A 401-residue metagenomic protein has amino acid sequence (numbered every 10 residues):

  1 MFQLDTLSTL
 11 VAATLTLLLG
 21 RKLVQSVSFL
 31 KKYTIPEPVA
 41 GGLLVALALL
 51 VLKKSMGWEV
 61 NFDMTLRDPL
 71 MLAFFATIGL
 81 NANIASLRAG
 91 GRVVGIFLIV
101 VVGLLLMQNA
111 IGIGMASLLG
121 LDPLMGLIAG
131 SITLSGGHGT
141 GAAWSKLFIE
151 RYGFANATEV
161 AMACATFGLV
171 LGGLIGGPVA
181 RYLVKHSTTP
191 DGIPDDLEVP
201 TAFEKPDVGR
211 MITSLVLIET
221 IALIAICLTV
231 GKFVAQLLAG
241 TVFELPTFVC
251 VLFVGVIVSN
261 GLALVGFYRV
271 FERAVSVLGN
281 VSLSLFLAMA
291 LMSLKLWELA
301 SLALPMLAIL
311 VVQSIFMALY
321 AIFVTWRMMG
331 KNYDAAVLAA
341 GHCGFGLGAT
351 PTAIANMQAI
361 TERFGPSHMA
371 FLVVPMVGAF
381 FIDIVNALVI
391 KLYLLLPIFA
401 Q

Functional and structural regions predicted by a protein language model:
M1-T6, F29-I35, G57-R67, N156-C164 (+3 more regions): Interfacial loop-to-helix junctions that mark the boundaries of transmembrane helices in multi-pass membrane
F2-L15, N61-F74, L124-S131, V242-V254 (+3 more regions): Structural signature of hydrophobic alpha-helical transmembrane segments
T16, L43-V51, D63-G91, F253-L262 (+1 more regions): Hydrophobic transmembrane alpha-helices of secondary-active transporters and Na+-translocating membrane complexes
T16-L17, L169-L264: Membrane-embedded hairpin module used as a gating/binding unit in multi-pass transport and secretion proteins
L19-K31, T77-A89, V179, I257-E272 (+1 more regions): C-terminal ends of transmembrane helices
N83-I113, T166, I221, V277 (+1 more regions): Entry/N-cap segments of selected transmembrane alpha helices and their immediately preceding amphipathic helices
G114-L121, A165-E204, F323-Y333, G378-Q401: Juxtamembrane and boundary regions of transmembrane helices in multi-pass small-molecule transporters and channels
M115-V160, F167, V179, P194-D195 (+1 more regions): Alpha-helical membrane segments and immediately flanking helix-loop junctions that form or couple to the substrate/ion
